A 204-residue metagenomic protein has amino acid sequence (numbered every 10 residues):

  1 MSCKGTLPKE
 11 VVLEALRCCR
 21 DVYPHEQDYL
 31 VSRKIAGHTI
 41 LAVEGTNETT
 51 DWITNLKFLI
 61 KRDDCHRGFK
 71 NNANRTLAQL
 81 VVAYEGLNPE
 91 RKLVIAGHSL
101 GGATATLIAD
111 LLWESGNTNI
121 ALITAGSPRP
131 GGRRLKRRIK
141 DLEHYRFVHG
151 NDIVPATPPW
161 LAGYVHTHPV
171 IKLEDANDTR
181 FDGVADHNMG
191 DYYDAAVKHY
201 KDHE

Functional and structural regions predicted by a protein language model:
M1-A96, L100-E204: Non-catalytic, mobile gating and regulatory segments of ester bond hydrolases
